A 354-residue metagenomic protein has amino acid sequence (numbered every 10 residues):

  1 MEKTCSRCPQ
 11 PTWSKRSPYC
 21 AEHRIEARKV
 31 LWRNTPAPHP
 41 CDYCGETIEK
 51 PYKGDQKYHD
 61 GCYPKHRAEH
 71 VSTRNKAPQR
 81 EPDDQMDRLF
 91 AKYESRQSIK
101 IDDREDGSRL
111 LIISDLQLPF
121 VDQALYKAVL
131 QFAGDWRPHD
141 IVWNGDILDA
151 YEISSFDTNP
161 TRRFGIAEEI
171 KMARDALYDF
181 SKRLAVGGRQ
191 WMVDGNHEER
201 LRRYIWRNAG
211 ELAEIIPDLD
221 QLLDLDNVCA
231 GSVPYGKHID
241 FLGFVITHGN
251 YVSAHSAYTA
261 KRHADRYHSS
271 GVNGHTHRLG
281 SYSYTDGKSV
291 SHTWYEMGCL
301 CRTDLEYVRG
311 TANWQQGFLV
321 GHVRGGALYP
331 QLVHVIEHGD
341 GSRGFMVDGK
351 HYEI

Functional and structural regions predicted by a protein language model:
E2-C5, S17, P38, Q56: Residues immediately within or flanking Cys/His clusters that coordinate Zn2+ in small zinc-binding modules
C5, C20, C41-C44, H59: Short cysteine-rich clusters marking metal-coordination/redox-active sites
Q10, E22-I25, Y43-E46, P64 (+1 more regions): Short Cys/His-rich local motifs and their 1-3 flanking residues in nucleic-acid-associated proteins and small
K15-E26, K53-R67: Cysteine-rich micro-motifs
I25-N34, Y63-A77: Short metal-binding segments enriched for Cys and/or His
P78-Q123, L242: Mobile, glycine- and charge-enriched loop segments and immediately flanking short secondary-structure elements within
I113, L118-D226: Core catalytic region of metal-dependent phosphoesterases/phosphodiesterases, especially metallo-beta-lactamase-like
F244-G339: Conserved beta-sheet core of the metallophosphoesterase superfamily
